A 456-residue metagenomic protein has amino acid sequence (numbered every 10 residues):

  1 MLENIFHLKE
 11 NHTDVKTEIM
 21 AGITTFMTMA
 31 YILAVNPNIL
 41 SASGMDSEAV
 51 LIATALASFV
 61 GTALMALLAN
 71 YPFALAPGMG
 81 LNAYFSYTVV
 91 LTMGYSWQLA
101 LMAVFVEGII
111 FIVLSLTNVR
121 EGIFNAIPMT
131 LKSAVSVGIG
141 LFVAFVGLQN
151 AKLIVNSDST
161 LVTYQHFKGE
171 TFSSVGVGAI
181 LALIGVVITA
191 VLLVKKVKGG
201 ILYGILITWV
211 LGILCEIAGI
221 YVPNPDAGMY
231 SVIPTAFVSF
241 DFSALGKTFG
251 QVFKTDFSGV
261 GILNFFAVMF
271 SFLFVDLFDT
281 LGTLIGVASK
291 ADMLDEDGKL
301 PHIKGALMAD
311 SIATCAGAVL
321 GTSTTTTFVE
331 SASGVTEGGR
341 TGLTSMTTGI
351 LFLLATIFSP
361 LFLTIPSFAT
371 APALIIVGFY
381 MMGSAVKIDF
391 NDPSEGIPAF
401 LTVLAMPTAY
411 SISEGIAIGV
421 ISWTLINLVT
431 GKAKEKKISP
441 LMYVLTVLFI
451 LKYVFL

Functional and structural regions predicted by a protein language model:
M1-A49, Q165-K168, I205, W209-I303 (+1 more regions): Helix-loop-helix hairpins and the membrane-proximal interhelical loops of multi-pass alpha-helical transport proteins
L2-N36, A57, G78-Y87, L91-I139 (+1 more regions): Helix-loop-helix junctions within the multi-pass membrane cores of secondary transporters/permeases
H12, K16, I184, F266-F270 (+3 more regions): Alpha-helical membrane-protein architecture signal
I19, I39, I123, G199 (+3 more regions): Residue-level signature of catalytic and energy-coupling elements of molecular machines, predominantly ATP/GTP-dependent
I23-A30, A63, L67, A144 (+4 more regions): Hydrophobic/aromatic residues within the transmembrane alpha-helices of Major Facilitator Superfamily
G44-A63: Loop-to-helix transition at the N-terminal end of transmembrane alpha-helices
S58-M79, I110: Juxtamembrane transmembrane-helix boundary signature
M93-V210, M346-L456: Membrane-embedded alpha-helical modules
